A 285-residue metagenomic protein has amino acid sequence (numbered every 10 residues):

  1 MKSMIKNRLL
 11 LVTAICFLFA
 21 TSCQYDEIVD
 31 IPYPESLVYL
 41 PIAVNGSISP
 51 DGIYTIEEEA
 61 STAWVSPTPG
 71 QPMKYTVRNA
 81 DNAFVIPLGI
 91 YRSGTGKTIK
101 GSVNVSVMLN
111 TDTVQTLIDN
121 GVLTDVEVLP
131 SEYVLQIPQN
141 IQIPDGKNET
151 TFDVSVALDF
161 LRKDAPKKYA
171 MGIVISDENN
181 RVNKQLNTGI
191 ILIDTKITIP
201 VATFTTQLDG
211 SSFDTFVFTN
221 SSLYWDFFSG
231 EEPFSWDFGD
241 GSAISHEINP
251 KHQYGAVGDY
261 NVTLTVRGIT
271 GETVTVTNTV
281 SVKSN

Functional and structural regions predicted by a protein language model:
F19-S22: C-terminal motif of bacterial Sec signal peptides marking the signal peptidase cleavage site
Q24-L117, I193, I199-V201, G210-F213 (+3 more regions): Acidic/polar, low-complexity intrinsically disordered N-terminal segments immediately downstream of a Sec signal
Q115-I141: Short beta-strand and strand-turn-strand segments in soluble, beta-rich domains
L129, I141-E149, Y254: Short proline/glycine- and polar residue-rich coil/turn motifs
T151, K168-A170, D259-T263: Short, conserved beta-strand segments of beta-strand-rich sandwich/propeller modules, principally
A157-D159, V174-E178, T265-I269: Beta-strand-rich extracellular modules
F160-A170: Short glycine/proline/serine/threonine-rich loop/turn segments at secondary-structure transition edges
I197-N285: Extracellular/lumenal mature domains of secreted and surface-exposed proteins
